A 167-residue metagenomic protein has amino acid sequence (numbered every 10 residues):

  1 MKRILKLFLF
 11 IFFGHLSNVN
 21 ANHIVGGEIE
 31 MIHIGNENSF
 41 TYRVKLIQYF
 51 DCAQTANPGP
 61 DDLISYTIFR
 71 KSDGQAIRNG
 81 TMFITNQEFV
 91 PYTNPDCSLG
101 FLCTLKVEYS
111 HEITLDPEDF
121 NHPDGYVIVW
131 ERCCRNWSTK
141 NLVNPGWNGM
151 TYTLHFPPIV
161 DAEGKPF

Functional and structural regions predicted by a protein language model:
M1-V25: Bacterial Sec-dependent N-terminal signal peptides
N20-F167: Long, compositionally biased, intrinsically disordered segments
